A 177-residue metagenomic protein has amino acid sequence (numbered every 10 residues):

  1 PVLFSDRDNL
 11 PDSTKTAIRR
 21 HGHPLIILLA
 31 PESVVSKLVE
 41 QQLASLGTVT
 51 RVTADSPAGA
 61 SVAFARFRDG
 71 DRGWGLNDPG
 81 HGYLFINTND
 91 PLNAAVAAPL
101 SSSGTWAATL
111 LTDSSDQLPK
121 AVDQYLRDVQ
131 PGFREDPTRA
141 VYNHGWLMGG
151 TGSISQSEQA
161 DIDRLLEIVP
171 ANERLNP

Functional and structural regions predicted by a protein language model:
P1-P177: Extracellular glycan-binding segments that recognize GlcNAc-based cell-wall polysaccharides
